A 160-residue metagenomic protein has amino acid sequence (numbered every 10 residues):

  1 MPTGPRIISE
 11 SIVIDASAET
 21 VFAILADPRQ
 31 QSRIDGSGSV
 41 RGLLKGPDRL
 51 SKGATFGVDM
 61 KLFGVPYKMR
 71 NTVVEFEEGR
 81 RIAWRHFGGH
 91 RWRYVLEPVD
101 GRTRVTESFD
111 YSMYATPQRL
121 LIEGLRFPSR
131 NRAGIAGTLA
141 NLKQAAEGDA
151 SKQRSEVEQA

Functional and structural regions predicted by a protein language model:
M1-G46, N141, A160: Hydrophobic ligand-binding cavity/cleft-lining segments
E10-I12, M69-E75, R91-P98, F109: Hydrophobic/aromatic beta-strand elements that line small-molecule binding cavities or substrate pockets in beta-rich
I14, L62-G64, E77, F87 (+1 more regions): A generic beta-sheet turn/junction motif
R49-G57, E75-A83: Short, hydrophobic/aromatic-rich segments at coil-to-beta transitions
M60, F109-Y111, A146: Short beta-strand segments enriched in hydrophobic/aromatic residues within well-folded beta-rich domains
K61-Y67, M113-P117: Short, cysteine-centered beta-strand-loop-beta hairpins and adjacent loop/turn segments enriched in charged/polar
R81-G137, L142, Q153: Beta-strand/loop substructures that line and gate deep hydrophobic ligand-binding cavities in soluble
K152-A160: Charge-rich (especially acidic), low-complexity segments
